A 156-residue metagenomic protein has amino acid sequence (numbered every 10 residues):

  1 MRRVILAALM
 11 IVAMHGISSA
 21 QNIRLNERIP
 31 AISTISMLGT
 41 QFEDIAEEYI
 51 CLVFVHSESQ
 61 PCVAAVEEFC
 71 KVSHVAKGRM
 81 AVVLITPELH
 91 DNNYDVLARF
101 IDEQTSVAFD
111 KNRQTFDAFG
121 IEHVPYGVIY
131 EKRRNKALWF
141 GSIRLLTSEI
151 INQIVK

Functional and structural regions predicted by a protein language model:
V4-M14: Sec-dependent N-terminal signal peptides
S18-F42: N-terminal "domain-start" segment that seeds a small globular fold
T34-I35, S106-K111: Short acidic-hydrophobic, aromatic-tinged amphipathic segments that line or gate anion-handling sites
F42-A64: Short active-site neighborhood of thiol/selenol oxidoreductases, capturing the structured segment around
V53, V82-L84, I129: Structural beta-sheet core signal
V63-F100: Structural microenvironment flanking redox-active thiols in thiol-disulfide oxidoreductases
M80, T105-S106: Short, conserved active-site loop motifs that form the nucleotide-linked donor/cofactor pocket
I101-D102, R113-I154: Thiol/disulfide oxidoreductase modules built on the thioredoxin-like
